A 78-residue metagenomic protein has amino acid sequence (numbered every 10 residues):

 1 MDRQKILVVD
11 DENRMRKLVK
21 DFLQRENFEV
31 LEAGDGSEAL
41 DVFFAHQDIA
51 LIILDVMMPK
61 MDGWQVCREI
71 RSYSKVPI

Functional and structural regions predicted by a protein language model:
M1-L7: Non-catalytic signal-transmission and effector/linker regions of two-component phosphorelay proteins
E12-R16: Short acidic/polar segment at the start of the alpha1 helix of CheY-like receiver
K17-R25: Charged docking surfaces used in two-component/phosphorelay signaling
R25-E26, Y73: Conserved dinucleotide-binding and phosphotransfer motif residues
E32-L51, E69: Acidic, metal-coordinating helix/loop segments flanking the phosphotransfer/catalytic sites of two-component signaling
V56-M57: The short loop immediately C-terminal to the conserved phospho-acceptor aspartate in CheY-like receiver
K75-I78: A short, hydrophobic beta-strand element within the central beta-sheet of small alpha/beta folds
